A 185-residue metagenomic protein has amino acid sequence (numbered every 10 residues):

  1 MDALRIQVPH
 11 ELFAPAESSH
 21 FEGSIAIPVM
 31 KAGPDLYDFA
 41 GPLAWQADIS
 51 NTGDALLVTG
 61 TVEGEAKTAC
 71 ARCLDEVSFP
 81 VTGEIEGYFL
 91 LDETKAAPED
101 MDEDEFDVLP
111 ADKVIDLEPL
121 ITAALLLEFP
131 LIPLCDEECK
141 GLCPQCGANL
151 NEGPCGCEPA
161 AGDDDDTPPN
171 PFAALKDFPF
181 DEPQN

Functional and structural regions predicted by a protein language model:
M1-A69: A positional/architectural concept
M1-S18, P42, P80-T82, Y88-N185: Charge-rich, low-complexity linker and terminal segments
T59, S78-G83: A short coil-to-beta-strand element that immediately follows conserved catalytic motifs
C73: Conformational-control "hinges and anchors"
